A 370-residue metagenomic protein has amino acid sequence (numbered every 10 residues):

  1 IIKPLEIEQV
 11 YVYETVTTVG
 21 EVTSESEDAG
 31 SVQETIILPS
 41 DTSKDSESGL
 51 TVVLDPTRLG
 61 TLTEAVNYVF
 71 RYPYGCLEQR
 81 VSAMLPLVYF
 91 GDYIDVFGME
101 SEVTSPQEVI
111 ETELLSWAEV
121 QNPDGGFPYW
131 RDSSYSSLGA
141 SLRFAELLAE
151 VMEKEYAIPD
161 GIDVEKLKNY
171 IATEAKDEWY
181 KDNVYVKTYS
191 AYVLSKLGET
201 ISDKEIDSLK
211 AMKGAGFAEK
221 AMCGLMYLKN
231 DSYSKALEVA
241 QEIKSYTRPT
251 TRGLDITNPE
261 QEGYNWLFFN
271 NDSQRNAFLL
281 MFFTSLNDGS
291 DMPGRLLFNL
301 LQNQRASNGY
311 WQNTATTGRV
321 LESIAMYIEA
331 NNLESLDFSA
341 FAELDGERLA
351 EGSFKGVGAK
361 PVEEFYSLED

Functional and structural regions predicted by a protein language model:
I1-D370: Large, well-folded core regions of big proteins
